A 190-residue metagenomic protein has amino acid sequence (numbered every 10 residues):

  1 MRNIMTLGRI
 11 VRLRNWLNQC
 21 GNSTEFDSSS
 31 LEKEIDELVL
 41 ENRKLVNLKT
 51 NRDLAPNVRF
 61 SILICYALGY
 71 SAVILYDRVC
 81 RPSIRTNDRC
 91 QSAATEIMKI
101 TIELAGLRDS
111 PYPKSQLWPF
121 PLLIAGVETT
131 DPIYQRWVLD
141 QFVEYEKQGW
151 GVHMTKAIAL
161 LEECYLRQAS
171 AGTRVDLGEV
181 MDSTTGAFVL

Functional and structural regions predicted by a protein language model:
M1-V143: Cytosolic regulatory protein-protein interaction regions
V143-L190: Intrinsically disordered, low-complexity regulatory regions with latent secondary structure
